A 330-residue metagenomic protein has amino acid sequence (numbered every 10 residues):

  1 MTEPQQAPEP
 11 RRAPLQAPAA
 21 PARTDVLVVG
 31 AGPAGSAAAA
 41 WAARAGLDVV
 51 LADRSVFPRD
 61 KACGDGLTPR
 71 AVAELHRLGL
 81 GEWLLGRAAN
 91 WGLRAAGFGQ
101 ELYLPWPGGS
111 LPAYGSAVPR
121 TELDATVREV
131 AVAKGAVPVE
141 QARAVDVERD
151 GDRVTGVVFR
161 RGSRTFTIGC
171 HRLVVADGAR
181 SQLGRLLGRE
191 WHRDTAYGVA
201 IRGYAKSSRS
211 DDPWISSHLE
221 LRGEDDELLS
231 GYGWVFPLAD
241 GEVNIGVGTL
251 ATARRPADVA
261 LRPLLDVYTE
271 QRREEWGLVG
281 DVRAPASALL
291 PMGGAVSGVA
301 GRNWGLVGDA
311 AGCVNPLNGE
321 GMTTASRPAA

Functional and structural regions predicted by a protein language model:
T2-E3, E9-R23: A short, basic/flexible loop-to-alpha-helix module at the beginning of a structural domain
P18-A34: Beta1/beta-strand and adjacent pyrophosphate-binding region of the FAD-binding site in flavoprotein oxidoreductases
V26-V28, V49, W304: Conserved hydrophobic helix-helix packing surfaces used for dimerization/oligomerization
A34, F57, R180: Conserved Rossmann-like nucleotide-cofactor binding loop
A43-C63: Glycine-rich FAD pyrophosphate-binding loop
V72, H76-A125: A conserved beta-strand/loop capping segment in the N-terminal third of enzymes that catalyze redox or closely related
V130-W276: Predominantly flavin-linked oxidoreductase catalytic cores and closely associated redox partners
A253-A330: FAD/FMN-dependent oxidoreductases across multiple families
